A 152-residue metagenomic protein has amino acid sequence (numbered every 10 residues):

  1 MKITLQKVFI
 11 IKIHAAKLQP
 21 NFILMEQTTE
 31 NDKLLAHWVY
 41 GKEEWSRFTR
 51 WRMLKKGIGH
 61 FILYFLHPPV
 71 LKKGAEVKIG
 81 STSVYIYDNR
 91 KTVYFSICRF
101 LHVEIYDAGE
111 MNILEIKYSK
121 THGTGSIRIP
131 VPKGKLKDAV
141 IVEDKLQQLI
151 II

Functional and structural regions predicted by a protein language model:
I3-V77: Anionic N-terminal interaction surfaces
V8, V39, V70, V77 (+5 more regions): Extended aliphatic helical segments
G41, G80, S96, P130-K135: Helix N-cap / beta->alpha transition motif
W45, V84, K91, T121-G123 (+1 more regions): Generic "edge-of-domain/loop-turn" microfeature
R47-R52, K73, R90-K91, R99 (+3 more regions): Arginine residue identity/basic-tract feature
L66-N112, G125: Phosphoinositide-binding peripheral membrane targeting modules
R99-I152: Acidic, Ser/Thr- and proline-rich intrinsically disordered linker/docking segments of eukaryotic scaffolds
